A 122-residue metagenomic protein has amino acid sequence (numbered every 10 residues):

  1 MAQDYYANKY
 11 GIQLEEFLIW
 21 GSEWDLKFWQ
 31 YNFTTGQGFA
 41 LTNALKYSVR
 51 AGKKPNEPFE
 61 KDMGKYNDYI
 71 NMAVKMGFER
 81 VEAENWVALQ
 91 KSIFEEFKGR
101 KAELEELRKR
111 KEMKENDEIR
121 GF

Functional and structural regions predicted by a protein language model:
M1-F122: Intrinsically disordered, low-complexity regulatory regions that flank transcription factor DNA-binding cores
